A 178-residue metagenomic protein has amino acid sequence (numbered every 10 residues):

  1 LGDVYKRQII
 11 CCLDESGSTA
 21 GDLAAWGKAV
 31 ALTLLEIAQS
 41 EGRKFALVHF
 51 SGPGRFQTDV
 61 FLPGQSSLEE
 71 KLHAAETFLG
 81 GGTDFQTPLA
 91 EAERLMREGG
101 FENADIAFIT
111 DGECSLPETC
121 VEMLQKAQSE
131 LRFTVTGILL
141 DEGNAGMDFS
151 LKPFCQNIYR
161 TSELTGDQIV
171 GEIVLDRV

Functional and structural regions predicted by a protein language model:
V4-Y5: Short, small-residue-biased leader/transition segments that mark boundaries at the very start of proteins
Q8-I10, N103-A107: Structural motif
E15-A25, E113-L116: Short acidic, Gly/Ser-rich segments with clustered Asp/Glu that frequently serve as metal-coordination loops in enzyme
W26-E41, L47: An active-site-proximal "capping" alpha-helix that borders the catalytic cofactor pocket
R55-F56, S67-A104, C114-L116, I138-M147: Von Willebrand factor
V60-A75, C155-L164: Acidic, Ser/Thr-rich peripheral helices and adjacent loops at domain boundaries
L79, G112-T161: VWA/integrin I-like adhesion module and closely mimicked acidic/polar interface patches used
D84-A90, M147-V178: C-terminal helix of von Willebrand factor
